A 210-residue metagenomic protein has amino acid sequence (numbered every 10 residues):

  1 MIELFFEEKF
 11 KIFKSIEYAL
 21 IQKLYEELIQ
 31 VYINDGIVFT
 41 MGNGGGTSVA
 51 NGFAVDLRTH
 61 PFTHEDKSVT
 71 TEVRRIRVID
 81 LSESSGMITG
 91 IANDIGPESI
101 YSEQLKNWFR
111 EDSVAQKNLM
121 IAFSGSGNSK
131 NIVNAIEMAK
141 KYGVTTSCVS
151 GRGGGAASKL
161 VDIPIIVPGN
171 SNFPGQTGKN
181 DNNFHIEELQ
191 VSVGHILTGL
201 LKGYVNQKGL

Functional and structural regions predicted by a protein language model:
M1-I16: Generic N-terminal amphipathic, Lys/Arg-enriched alpha-helix
I16-N34: A short, well-structured juxtamembrane/interface segment
Q30-D112: Glycine-rich, small/polar surface segments that engage phosphate groups of diverse ligands
G36-M41, A115-G127: A short, small-residue-rich loop immediately preceding and capping a beta-strand
G46-N51, N128-A135, A157: Short glycine/serine/threonine-rich phosphate/pyrophosphate-binding segments that cradle anionic phosphate groups
N107-S113, F173-L210: A charged, well-structured terminal subsegment
C148-V161: Short, glycine/polar-rich helix-capping loops at beta-to-alpha or helix-loop-helix junctions that flank or form
